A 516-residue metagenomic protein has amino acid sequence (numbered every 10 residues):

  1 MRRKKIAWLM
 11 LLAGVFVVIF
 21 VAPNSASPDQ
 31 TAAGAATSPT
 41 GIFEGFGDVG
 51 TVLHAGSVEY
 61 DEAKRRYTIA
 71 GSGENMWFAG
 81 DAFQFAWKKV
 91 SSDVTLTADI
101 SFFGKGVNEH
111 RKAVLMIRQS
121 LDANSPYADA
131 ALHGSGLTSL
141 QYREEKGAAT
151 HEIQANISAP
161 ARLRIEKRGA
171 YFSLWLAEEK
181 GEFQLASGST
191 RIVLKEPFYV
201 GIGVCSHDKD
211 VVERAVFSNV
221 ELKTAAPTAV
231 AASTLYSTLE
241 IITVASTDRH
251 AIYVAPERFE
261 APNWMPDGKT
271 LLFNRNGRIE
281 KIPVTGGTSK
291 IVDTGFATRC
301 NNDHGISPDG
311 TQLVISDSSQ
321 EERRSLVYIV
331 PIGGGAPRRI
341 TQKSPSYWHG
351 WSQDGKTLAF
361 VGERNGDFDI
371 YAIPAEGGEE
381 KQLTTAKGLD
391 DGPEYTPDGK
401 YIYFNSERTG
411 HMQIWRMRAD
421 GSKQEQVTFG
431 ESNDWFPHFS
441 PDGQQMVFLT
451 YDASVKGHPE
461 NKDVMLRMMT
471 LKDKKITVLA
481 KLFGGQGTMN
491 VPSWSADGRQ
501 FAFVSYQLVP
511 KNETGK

Functional and structural regions predicted by a protein language model:
M1-R2, V21: Short, low-complexity interaction segments enriched in Ser/Thr/Pro/Gly
R2-M10: Bacterial N-terminal signal peptides that target proteins for export
M10-F20: Bacterial N-terminal signal peptides
M10-L12, R65, L466: Short beta-strand/loop turn elements enriched in aromatics
F20-G34: Signal peptide processing junction and immediate N-terminal pro/mature segment of secreted/exported proteins
Q30-A229: Extracellular glycan-recognition regions
A226-K516: Sequence signature of WD/YWTD-type beta-propeller architectures
